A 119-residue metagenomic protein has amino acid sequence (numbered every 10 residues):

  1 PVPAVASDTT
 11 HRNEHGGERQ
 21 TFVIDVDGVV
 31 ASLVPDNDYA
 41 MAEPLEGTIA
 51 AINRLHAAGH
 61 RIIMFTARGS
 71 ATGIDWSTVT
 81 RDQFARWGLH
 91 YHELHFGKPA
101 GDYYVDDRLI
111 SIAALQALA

Functional and structural regions predicted by a protein language model:
P1-A119: HAD-like aspartate-dependent phosphatase fold
